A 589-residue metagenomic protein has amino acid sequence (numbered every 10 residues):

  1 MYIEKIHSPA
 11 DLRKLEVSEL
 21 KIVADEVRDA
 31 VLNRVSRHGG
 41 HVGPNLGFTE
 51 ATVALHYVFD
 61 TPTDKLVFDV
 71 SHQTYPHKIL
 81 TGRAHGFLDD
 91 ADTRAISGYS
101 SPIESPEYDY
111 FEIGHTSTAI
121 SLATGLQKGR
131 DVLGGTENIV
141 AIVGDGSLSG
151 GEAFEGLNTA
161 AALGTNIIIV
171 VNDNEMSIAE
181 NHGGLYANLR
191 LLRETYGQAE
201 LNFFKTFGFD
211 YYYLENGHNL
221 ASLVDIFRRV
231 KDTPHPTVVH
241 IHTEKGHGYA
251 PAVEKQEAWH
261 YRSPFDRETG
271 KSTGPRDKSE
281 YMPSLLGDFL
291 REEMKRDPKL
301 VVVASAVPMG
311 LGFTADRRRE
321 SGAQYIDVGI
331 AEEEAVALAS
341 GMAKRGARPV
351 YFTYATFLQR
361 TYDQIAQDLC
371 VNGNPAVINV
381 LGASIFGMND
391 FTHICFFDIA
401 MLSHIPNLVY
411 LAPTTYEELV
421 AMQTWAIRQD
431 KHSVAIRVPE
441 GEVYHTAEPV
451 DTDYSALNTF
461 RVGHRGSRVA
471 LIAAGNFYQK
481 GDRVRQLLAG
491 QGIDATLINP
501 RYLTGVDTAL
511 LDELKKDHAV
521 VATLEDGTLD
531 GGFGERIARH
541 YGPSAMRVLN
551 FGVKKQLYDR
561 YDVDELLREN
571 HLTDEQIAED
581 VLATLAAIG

Functional and structural regions predicted by a protein language model:
M1-L80, K205, N216: N-terminal amphipathic, basic-rich helices that act as targeting or association modules
D29-S36, A95-E112, G134-V140, A315-I326 (+4 more regions): Glycine/charged-rich beta-loop-alpha catalytic/anionic-binding loops adjacent to active sites
H41-L163, L300, S305, T314-A315: Cofactor-binding active-site loop characterized by glycine-rich and histidine/acidic residues
D64, Y249-Q359, Q364-N374, I472-G475: Non-catalytic terminal/interface segments that mediate subunit docking, oligomerization, and allosteric communication
V70-Y75, V143-G150, V171-S177, G217-H218 (+10 more regions): Acidic, glycine-rich active-site loops and adjacent beta-strand->loop/helix elements that engage anionic groups
F87-I96, A162-M176, C370-G382: A glycine-rich helix N-cap at a beta->alpha junction
D109-F265, K271-P275, S279, P283-S284 (+2 more regions): Glycine-rich ThDP/TPP pyrophosphate-binding loop and its adjacent helix/strand module within ThDP-dependent enzymes
S272-R276, G387-N389, V409, T528 (+1 more regions): Peripheral docking tails and interdomain loops at the edges of cofactor- or intermediate-handling domains
